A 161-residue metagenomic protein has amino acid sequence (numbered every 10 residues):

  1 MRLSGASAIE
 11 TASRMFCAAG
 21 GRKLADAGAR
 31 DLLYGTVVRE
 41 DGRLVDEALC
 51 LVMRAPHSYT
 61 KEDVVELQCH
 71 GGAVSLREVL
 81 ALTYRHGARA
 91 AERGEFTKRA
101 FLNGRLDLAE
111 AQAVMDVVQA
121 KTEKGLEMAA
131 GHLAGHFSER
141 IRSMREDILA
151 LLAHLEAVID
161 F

Functional and structural regions predicted by a protein language model:
R2-E127, G131, G135: A glycine-rich (often HGG/GG-containing) alpha/beta subdomain
G35, L126-F161: C-terminal-of-GTPase-core extension/linker across diverse P-loop GTPases
